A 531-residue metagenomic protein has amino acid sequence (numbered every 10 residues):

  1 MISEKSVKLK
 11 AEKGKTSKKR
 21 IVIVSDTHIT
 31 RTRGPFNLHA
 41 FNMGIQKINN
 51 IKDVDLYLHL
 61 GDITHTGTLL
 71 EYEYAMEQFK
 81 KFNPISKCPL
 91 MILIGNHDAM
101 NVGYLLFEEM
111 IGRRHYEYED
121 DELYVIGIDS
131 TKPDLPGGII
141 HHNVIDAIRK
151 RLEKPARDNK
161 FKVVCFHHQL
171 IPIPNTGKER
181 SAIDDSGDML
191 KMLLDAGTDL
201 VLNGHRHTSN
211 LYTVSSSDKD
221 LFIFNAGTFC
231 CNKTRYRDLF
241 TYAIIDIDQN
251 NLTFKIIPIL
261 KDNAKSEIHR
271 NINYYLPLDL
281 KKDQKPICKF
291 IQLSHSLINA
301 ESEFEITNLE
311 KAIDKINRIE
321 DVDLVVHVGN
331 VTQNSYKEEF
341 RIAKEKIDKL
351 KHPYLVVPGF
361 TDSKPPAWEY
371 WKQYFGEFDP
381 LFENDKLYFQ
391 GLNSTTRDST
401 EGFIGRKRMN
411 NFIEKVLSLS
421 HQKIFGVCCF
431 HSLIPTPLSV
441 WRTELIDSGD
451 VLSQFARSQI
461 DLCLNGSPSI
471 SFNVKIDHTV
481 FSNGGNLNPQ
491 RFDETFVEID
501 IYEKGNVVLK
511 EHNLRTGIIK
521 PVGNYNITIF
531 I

Functional and structural regions predicted by a protein language model:
M1-E73, K265-I342: N-terminal active-site segment of His-dependent metallophosphoesterases
I2, I247-K289, E301, E320 (+1 more regions): A short C-terminal boundary segment appended to hydrolase-like catalytic domains
E12-V22, E117-G127, R157-F161, S215-F222 (+4 more regions): Beta-strand-turn-beta hairpins that frame and shape the catalytic cleft of phosphate-ester-processing enzymes
I23-S25, L56-D62, P89-N96, D129 (+10 more regions): Active-site neighborhood of phospho(di)ester-bond hydrolases with catalytic His/Asp-centered motifs
T30-R33, H65-L69, Y74, N96-G103 (+11 more regions): Active-site environment of divalent metal-dependent phosphoester hydrolases
K80, P84, K178-N250, V440-G505 (+1 more regions): Conserved beta-sheet core of the metallophosphoesterase superfamily
D120-K160, G177-D188, E303, N384-K423 (+2 more regions): Binuclear metal-dependent hydrolase catalytic cores centered on His/Asp/Glu-rich metal-binding motifs
P155-P174, L419-T436: Short acidic, glycine-rich surface-loop motifs adjacent to enzyme active sites
